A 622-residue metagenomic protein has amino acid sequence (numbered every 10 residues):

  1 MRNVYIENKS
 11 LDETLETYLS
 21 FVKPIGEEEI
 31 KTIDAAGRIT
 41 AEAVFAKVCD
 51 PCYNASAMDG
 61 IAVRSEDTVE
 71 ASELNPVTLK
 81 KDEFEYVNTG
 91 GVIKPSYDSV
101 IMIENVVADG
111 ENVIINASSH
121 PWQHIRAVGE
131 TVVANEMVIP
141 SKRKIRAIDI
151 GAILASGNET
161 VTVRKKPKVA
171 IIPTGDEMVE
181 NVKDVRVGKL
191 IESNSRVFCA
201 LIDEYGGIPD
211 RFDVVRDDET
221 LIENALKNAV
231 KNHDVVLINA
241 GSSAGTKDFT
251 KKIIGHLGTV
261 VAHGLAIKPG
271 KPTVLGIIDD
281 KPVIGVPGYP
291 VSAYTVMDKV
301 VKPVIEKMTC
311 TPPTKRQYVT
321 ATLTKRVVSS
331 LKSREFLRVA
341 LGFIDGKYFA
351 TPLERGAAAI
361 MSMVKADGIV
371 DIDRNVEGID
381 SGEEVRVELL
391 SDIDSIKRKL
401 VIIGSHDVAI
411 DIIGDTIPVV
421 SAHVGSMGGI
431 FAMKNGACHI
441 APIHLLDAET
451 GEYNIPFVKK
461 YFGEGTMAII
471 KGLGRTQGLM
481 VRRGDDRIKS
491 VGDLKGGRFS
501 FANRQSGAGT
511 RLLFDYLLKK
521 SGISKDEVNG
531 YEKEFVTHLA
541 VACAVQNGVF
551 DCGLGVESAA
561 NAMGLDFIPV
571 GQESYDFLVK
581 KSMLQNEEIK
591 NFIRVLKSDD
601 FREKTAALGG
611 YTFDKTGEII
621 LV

Functional and structural regions predicted by a protein language model:
R2-T160, V319-L323, I372-R374, E384: Phosphate-interaction motifs
E28-I33, G37, E42, A55-S56 (+2 more regions): Flexible glycine/proline-rich
A127-I238, K397-S405, A409-D415, G492: Phosphate-binding glycine-rich loops and their immediate beta-loop-alpha structural context
K397-S405, G492-F514: Short loop->beta-strand "edge-of-pocket" segments that line small-molecule binding or catalytic clefts across diverse
G414-D493: N-terminal segment of the mature folded domain
V420-F431, D526-C543: Short helix-initiation/N-cap motifs at beta->coil->alpha
P442-K460, A542-G571: A ligand-binding cleft/hinge motif common to bilobed small-molecule-binding domains
E464-T476, L565-R594, K615: Periplasmic-binding protein-like
